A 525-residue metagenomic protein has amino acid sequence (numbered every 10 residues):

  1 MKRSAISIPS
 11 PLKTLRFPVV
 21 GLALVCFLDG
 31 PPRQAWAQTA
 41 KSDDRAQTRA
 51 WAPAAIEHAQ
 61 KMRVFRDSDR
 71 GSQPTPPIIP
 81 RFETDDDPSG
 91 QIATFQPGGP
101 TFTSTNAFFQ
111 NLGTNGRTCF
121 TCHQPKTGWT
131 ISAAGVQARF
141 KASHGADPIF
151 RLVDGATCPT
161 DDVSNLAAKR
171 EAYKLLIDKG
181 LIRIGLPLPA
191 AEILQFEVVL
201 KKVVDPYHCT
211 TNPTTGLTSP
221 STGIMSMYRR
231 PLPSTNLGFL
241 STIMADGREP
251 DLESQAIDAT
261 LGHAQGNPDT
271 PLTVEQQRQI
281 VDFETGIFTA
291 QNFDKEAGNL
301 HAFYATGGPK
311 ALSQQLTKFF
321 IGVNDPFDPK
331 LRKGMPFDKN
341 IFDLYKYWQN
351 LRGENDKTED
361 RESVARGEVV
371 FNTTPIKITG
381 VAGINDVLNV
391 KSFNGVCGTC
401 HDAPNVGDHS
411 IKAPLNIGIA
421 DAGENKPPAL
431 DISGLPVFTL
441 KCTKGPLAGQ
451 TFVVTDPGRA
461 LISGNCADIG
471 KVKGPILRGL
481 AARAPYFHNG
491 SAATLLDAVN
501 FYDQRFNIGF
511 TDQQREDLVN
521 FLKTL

Functional and structural regions predicted by a protein language model:
M1-T14: N-terminal secretory signal peptides that target proteins for export/translocation
P18-D29: Bacterial N-terminal signal peptides
P31-W36: Sec/Tat signal peptide C-region and signal peptidase I cleavage site
A37-L525: Periplasmic c-type cytochrome electron-transfer domains
